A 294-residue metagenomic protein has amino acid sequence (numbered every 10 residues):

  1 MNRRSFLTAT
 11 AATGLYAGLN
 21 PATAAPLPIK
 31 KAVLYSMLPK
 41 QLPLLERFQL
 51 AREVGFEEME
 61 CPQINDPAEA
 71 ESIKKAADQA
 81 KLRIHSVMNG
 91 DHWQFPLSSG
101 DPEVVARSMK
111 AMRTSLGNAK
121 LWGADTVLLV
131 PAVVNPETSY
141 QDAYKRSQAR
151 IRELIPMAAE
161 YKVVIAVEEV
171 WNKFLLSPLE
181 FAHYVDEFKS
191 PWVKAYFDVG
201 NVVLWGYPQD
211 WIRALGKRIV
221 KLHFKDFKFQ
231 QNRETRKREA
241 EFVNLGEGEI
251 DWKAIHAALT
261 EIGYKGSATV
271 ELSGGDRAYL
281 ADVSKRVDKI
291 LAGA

Functional and structural regions predicted by a protein language model:
R4-P21, A25-A32, M37, Q41-R52 (+2 more regions): Histidine-acidic metal/acid-base catalytic patches
T10-A12, Y16-G18, D66, Q79 (+2 more regions): Active-site acidic/histidine proton-transfer and metal-coordination neighborhood in alpha/beta enzyme cores
A25-L27, F48-E53, A68-V87, L116-G123 (+4 more regions): Acidic (Asp/Glu)-rich catalytic clusters
M37-P39, N65, G90-W93, P131-N135 (+4 more regions): Active-site-proximal loop/turn and secondary-structure-junction residues that shape catalytic pockets, frequently
E57-D66: A short beta-strand-loop structural module common to alpha/beta enzyme folds
E58, A166-E168, Y196, T269: Generic enzyme active-site microenvironment
E60, S86, L128, V220-H223 (+1 more regions): Conserved beta-strand positions in the central sheet of alpha/beta enzyme cores
